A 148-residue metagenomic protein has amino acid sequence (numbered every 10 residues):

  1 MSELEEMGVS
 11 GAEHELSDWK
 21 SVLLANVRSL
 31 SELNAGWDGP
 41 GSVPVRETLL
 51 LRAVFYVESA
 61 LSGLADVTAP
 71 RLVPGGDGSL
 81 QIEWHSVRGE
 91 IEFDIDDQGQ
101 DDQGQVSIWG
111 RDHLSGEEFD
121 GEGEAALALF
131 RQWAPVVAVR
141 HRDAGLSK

Functional and structural regions predicted by a protein language model:
M1-R71, D77, D101-K148: Eukaryotic low-complexity, non-globular regulatory regions
V73-D77, H85, D94-Q98: Short beta-strand micro-motifs enriched in acidic
S86-R88, S107: A preference for well-ordered globular domain cores that mediate specific macromolecular interactions or catalysis
R88-E90, D101: Long, acidic/polar E/Q/S-rich protein-interaction regions used at subunit-assembly interfaces
E90-E92, E118: Short, mixed charged/polar active-site loops that provide acid/base catalysis or chelate metal/phosphate cofactors
